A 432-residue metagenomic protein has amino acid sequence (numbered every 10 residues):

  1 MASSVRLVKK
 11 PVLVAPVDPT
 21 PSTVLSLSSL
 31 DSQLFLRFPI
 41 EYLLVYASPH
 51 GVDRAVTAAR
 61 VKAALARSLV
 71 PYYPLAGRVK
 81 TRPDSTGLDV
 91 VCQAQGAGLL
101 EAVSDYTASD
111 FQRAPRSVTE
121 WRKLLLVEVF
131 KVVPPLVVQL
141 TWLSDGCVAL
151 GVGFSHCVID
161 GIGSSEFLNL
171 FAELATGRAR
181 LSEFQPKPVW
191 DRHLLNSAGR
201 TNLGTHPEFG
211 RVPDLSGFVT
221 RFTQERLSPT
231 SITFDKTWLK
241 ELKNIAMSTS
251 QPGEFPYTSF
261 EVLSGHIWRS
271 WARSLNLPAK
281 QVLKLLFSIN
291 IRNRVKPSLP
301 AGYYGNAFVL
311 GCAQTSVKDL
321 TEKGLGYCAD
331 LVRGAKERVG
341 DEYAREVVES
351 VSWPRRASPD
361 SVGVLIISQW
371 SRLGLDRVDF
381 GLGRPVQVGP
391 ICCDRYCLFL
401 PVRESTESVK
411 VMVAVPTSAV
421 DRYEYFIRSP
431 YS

Functional and structural regions predicted by a protein language model:
A2-T23, L36-V364, W370-R372: Soluble acyl-CoA-dependent acyltransferase catalytic core bearing the H(X)4D motif
S32-Q33, P135-T141, D394-R403: Short, surface-exposed beta-strand/loop micro-motifs that present aromatic residues
D360-S432: Low-complexity, glycine/alanine/valine/leucine- and proline-rich hydrophobic stretches
